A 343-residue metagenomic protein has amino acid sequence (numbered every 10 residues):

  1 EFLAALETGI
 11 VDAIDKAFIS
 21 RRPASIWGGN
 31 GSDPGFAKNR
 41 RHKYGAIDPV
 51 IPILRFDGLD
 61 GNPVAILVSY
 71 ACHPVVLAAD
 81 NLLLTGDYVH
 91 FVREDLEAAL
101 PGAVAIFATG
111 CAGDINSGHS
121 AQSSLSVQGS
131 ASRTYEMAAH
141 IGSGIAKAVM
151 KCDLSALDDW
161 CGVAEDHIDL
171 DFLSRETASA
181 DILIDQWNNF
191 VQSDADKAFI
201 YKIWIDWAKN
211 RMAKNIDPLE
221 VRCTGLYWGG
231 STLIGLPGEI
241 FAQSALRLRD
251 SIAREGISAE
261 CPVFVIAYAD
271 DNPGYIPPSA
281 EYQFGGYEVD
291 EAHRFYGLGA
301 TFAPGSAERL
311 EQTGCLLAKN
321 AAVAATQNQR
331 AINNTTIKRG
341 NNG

Functional and structural regions predicted by a protein language model:
E1-G343: Non-catalytic substrate/cofactor recognition surfaces at enzyme active-site rims
